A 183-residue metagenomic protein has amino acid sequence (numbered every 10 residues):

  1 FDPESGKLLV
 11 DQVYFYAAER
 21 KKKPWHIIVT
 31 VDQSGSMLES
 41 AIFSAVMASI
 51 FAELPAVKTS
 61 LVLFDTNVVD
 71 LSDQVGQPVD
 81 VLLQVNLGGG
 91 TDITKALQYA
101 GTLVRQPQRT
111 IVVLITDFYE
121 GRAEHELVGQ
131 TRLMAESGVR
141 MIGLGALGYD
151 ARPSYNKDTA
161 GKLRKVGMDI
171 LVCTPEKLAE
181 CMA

Functional and structural regions predicted by a protein language model:
F1, L71-Q74, T102, R109 (+2 more regions): Domain-scale detector for complete catalytic domains at protein termini or as standalone homologs
F1-W25: Negatively charged sequence features
E19-G76, L83-L87, A96, Q108-I115: Von Willebrand factor
F43-A45, H125-T131: Charged helix-capping and loop-helix junction motifs
S49, L97, G101, Y119 (+1 more regions): Generic hydrophobic alpha-helical scaffold/packing signal
V69, Q77-V113, E120-H125, Y149-Y155: Von Willebrand factor
V128-A183: Von Willebrand factor type A / integrin I
